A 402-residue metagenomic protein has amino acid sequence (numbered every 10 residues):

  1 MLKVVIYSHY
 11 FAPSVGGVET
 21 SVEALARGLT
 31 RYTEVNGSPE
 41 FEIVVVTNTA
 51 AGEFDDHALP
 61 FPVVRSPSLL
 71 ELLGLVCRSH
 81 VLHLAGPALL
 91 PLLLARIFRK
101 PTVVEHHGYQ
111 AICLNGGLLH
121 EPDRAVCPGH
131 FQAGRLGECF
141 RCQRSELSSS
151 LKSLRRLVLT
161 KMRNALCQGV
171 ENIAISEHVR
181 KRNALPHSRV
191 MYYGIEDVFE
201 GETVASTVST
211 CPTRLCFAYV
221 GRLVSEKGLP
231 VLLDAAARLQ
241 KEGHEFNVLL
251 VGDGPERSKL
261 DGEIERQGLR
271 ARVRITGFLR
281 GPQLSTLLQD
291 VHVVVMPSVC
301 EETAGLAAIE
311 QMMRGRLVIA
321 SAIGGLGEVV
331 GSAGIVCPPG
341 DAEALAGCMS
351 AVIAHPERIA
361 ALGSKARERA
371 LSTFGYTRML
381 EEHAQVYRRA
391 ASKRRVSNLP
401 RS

Functional and structural regions predicted by a protein language model:
M1-G52, C77: N-terminal subdomain of nucleotide-sugar transferases
T20, A24, L215, Y219-R238 (+4 more regions): A conserved mid-protein helix/loop that constitutes part of the nucleotide-sugar donor-binding site
V76, F278-L279, T286-V291: Short alpha-helical donor nucleotide-sugar binding micro-motif in glycosyltransferases
Q132-E202: Donor nucleotide-sugar binding/catalytic pocket of nucleotide-sugar-dependent glycosyltransferases
D261-L279: Nucleotide-activated donor-binding/catalytic signature segment of Leloir-type glycosyltransferases, i.e., the conserved
L317-A320: Short hydrophobic beta-strand element within catalytic cores of glycosyltransferases and related nucleotide-activated
S332-E343, A351-P356: Conserved acidic donor-binding segment of nucleotide-sugar-dependent glycosyltransferases
A351, R358-T373, M379-Q385: A short, well-ordered alpha-helix in the C-terminal region of glycosyltransferases
